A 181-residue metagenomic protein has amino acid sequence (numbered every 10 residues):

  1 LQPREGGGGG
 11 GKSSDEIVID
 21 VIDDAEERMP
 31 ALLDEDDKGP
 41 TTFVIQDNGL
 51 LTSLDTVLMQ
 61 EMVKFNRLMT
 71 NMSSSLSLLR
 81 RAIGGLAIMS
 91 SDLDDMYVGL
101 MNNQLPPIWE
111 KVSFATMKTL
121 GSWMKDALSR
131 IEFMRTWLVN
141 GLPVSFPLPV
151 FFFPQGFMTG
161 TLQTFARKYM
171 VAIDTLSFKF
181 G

Functional and structural regions predicted by a protein language model:
L1-G181: Mixed-charge, low-complexity segments
